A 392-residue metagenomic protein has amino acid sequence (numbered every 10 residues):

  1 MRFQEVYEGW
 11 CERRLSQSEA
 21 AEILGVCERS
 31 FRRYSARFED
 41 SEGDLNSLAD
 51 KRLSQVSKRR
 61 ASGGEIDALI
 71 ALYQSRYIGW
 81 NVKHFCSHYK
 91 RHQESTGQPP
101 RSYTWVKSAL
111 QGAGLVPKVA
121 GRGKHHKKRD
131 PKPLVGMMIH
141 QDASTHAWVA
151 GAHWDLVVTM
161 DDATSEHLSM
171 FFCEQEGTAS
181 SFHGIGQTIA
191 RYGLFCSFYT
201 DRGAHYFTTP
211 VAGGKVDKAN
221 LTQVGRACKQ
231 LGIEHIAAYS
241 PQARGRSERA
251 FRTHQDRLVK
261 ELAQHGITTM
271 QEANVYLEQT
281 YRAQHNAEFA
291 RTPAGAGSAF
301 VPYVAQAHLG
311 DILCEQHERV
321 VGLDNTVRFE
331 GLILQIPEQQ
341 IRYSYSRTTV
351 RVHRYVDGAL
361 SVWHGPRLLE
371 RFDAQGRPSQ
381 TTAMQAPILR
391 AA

Functional and structural regions predicted by a protein language model:
M1-L15, I66-R76: Short, amphipathic alpha-helical "recognition" segments used to contact nucleic acids or chromatin
S18-L24, F85: Short alpha-helical "recognition helix" segments of helix-turn-helix
R29-R32, T104: Key DNA-contact positions within bacterial/archaeal DNA-binding proteins
G43-A147, K215, A219, S298-L309: Basic, flexible linker segments flanking DNA-binding modules in nucleic acid-interacting mobile-element proteins
T104, S108-H167, E174-C196, R226-Q230 (+1 more regions): Mobile-element integrase/transposase regions, centering on the N-terminal DNA-binding/Zn-coordinating module
I189-D217, A238-P241, S298: Acidic/histidine-rich, metal-coordinating catalytic segments
D217, Q223-D311, R351: Charged alpha-helix within mobile-element recombinases
Q279-A392: C-terminal, beta-rich DNA-binding module of retroviral/retroelements integrases
